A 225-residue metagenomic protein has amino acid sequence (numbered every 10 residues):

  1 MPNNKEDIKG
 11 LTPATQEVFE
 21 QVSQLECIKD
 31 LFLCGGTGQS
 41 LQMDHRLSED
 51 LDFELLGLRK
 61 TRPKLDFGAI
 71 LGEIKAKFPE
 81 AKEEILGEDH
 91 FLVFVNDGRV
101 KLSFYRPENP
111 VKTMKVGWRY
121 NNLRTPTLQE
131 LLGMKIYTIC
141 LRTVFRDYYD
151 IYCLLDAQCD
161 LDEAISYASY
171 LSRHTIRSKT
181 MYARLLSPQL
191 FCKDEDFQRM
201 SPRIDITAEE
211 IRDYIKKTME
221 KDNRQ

Functional and structural regions predicted by a protein language model:
M1-Q225: Compositionally biased terminal segments of proteins
